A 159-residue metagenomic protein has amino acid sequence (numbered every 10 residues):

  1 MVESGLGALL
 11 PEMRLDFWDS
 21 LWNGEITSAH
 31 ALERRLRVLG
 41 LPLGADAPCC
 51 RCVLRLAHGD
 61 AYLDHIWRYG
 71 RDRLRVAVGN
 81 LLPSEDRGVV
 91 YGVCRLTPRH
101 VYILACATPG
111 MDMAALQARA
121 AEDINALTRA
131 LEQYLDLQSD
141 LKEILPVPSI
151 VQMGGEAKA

Functional and structural regions predicted by a protein language model:
M1-E12: CheY-like receiver
L10-A159: Hydrophobic helix-rich structural segments at or within alpha/beta enzyme and signaling domains
